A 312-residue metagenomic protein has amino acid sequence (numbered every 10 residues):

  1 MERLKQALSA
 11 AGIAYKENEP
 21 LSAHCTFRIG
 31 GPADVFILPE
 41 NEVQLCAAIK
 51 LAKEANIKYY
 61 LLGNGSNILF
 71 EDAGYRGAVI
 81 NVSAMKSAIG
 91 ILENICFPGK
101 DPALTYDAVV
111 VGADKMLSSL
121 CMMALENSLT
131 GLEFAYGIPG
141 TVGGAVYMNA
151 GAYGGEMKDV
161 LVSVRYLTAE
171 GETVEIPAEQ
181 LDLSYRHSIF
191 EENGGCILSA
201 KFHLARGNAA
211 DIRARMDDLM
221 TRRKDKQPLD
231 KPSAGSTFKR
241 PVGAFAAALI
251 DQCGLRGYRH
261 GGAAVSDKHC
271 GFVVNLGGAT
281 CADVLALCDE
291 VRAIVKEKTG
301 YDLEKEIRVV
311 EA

Functional and structural regions predicted by a protein language model:
M1-V142: Anion-binding (especially nucleotide phosphate/pyrophosphate-binding) glycine-rich loop and adjoining beta-alpha core
K16-E17, A23-C25, I68, L167-D289 (+1 more regions): Phosphate/pyrophosphate- and phosphate-bearing ligand-binding catalytic cores of soluble enzymes
G30, I37-E42, L69-I91, Y147-P177 (+1 more regions): Structural signature of FAD isoalloxazine-binding scaffolds in flavoprotein oxidoreductases
G31-P32, N64-S66, Y75-A78, K115 (+7 more regions): Gly/Ser/Thr-rich helix-start
N67-I68, C121-A124, L132-Y136, N149-E156 (+3 more regions): A generic local secondary-structure boundary/capping motif
V79, E133, R165, I307-R308: Residues embedded in well-ordered beta-strands within globular domains across many folds
L104, M148, N275-L276: Short coil/turn segments at secondary-structure junctions
A124, V142, V146-A150, R165-T168 (+2 more regions): Short, well-ordered alpha-helical segments in soluble proteins
